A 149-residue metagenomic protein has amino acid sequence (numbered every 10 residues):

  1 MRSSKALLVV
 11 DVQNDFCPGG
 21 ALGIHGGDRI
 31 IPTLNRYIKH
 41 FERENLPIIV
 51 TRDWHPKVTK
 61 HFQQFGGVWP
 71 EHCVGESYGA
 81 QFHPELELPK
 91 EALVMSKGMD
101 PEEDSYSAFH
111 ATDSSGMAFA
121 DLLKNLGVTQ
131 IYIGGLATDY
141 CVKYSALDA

Functional and structural regions predicted by a protein language model:
M1-M99, N125, T129: Active-site acidic carboxylates
I31, N35, D113-A120, K143: Short, well-ordered alpha-helical scaffold segments within catalytic/effector domains
R36-H40, Y140-A149: Histidine-anchored nucleotide/phosphate-binding helix
K57-K60, E103-D104, C141-V142: Short catalytic/ligand-binding loop motif for oxyanion handling, primarily in non-cytosolic enzymes, centered on
M99-P101, A137: Active-site-proximal loop/turn and secondary-structure-junction residues that shape catalytic pockets, frequently
E102-L126, Q130: Alpha-helical scaffold elements lining the catalytic groove of polysaccharide deacetylases
V128-Y144: Glycine-rich anion-binding loop/nest that anchors nucleotide
